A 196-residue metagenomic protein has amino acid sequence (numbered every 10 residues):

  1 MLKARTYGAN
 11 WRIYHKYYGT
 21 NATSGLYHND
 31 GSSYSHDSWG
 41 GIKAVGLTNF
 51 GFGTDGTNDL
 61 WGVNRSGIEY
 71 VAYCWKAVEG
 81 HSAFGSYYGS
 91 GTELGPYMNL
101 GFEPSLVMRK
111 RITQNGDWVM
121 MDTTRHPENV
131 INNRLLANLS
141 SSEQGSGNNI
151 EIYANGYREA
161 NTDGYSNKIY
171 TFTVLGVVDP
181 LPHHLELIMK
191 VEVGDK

Functional and structural regions predicted by a protein language model:
M1-K196: Surface-exposed molecular-recognition determinants
